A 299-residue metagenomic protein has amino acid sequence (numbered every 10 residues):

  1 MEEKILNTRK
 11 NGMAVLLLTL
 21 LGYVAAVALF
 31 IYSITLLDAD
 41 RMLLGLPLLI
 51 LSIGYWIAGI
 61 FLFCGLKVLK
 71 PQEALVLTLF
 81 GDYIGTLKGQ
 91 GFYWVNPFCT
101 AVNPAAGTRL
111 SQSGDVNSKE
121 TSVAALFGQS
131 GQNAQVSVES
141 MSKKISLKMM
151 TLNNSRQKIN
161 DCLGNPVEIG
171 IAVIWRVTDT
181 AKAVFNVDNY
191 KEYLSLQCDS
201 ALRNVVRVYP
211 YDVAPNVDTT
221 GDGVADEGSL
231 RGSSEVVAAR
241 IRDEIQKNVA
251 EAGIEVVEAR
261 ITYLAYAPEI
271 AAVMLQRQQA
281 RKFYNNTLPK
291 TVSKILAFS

Functional and structural regions predicted by a protein language model:
M1-Y23: N-terminal membrane-targeting/pre-transmembrane regions
L29-W56: Hydrophobic alpha-helical transmembrane segments
I53, I60-F63, L230: Hydrophobic alpha-helical transmembrane segments of multi-pass membrane proteins
Y55-G59, T151-N154: Short Pro/Gly-enriched beta-strand edge/turn motifs at strand-loop
I60-E73: Aromatic-capped interface at the extracytoplasmic side of an N-terminal signal-anchor transmembrane helix
A74-P97: Membrane-cytosol interface motif
C99-V102, G107-Y263, E269: Amphipathic, interface-forming alpha-helical segments with heptad-repeat character
M274-S299: Assembly-interface segments of oligomeric complexes
